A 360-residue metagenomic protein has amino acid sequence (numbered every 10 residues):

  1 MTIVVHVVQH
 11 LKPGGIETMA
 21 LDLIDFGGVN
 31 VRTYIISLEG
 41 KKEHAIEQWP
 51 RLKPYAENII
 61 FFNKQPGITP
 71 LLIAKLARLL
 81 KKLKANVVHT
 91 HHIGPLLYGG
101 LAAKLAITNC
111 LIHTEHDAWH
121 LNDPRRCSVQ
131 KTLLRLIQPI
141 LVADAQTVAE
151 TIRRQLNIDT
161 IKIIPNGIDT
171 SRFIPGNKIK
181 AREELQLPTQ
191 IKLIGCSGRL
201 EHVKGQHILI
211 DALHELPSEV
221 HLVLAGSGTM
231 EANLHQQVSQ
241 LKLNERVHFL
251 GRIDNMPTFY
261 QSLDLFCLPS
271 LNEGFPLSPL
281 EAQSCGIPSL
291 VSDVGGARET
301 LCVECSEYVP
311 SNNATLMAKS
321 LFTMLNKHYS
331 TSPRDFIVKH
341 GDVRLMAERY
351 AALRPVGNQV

Functional and structural regions predicted by a protein language model:
H6-L71, T229: N-terminal strand-loop element at the rim of the active site of nucleotide-sugar-dependent glycosyltransferases
G14-D22, K192, C196-E215, T229-H235: A conserved mid-protein helix/loop that constitutes part of the nucleotide-sugar donor-binding site
G15, H328-G357: A charged, aromatic-enriched C-terminal amphipathic alpha-helix characteristic of glycosyltransferases across folds
E47-P50, I174-L187, S332-R334: A short helix/loop element that forms part of the nucleotide-sugar donor recognition site in Leloir-type
T90-L96, E115: Short His-centered aromatic/hydrophobic patch
R252, L271: Aromatic "clamp/platform" in nucleotide-sugar-dependent glycosyltransferases that forms part of the donor/acceptor
P288-V291: Short hydrophobic beta-strand element within catalytic cores of glycosyltransferases and related nucleotide-activated
V303-A314, F322-K327: Conserved acidic donor-binding segment of nucleotide-sugar-dependent glycosyltransferases
